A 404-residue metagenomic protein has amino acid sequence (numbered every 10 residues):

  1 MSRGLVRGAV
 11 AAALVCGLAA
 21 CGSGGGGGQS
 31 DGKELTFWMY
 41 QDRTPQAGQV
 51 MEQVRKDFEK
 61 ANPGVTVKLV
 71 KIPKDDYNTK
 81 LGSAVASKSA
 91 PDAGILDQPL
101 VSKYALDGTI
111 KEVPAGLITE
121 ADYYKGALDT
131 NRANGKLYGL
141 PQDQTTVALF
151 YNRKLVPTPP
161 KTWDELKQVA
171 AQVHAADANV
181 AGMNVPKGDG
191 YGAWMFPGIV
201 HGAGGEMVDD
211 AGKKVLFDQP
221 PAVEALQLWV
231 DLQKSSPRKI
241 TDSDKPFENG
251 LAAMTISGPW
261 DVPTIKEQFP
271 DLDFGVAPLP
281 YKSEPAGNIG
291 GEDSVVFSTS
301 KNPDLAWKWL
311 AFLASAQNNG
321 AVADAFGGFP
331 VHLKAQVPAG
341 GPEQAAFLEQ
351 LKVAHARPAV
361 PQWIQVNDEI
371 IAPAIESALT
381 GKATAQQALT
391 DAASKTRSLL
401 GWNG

Functional and structural regions predicted by a protein language model:
S2-G17, C21-S102, Y281-E284, D304-L305 (+3 more regions): Conserved N-terminal structural module of periplasmic/extracytoplasmic solute-binding proteins
V50, H174-A178, L310-V331: Periplasmic-binding protein-like
Q98-T146, E165-V169, M195, G275-V276 (+1 more regions): Hinge/lid segment of periplasmic solute-binding proteins
K111, A115-Y123, A181-G190, G205-E224 (+5 more regions): Short, solvent-exposed loop/beta-turn-alpha elements that line the ligand-binding surface or hinge of extracytoplasmic
N131, A323-A372, S377, G401-N403: Long, aromatic- and glycine/proline-rich binding clefts that accommodate carbohydrate-like moieties
Y138-Q142, V147, D164-K214, P221 (+1 more regions): Extracytoplasmic/periplasmic solute-binding protein
F150-K154, G290-N302: A bilobed periplasmic-binding-protein/Venus flytrap-type ligand-binding module shared by bacterial periplasmic
V169-A170, A211-K239: Glycine-centered hinge/linker elements that transmit conformational signals in sensory and ligand-binding systems
